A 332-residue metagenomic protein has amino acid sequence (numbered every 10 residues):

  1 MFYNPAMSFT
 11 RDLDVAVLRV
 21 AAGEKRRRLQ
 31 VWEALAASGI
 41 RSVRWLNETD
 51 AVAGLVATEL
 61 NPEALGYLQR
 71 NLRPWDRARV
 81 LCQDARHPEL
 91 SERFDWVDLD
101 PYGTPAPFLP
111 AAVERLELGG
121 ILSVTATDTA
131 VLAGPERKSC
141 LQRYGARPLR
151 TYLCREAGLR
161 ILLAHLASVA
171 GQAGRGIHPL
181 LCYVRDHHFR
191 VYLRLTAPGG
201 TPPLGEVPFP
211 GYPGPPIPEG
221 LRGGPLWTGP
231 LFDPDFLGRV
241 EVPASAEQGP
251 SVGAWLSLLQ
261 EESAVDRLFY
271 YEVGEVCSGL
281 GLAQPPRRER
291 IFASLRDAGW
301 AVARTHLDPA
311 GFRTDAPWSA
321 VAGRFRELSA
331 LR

Functional and structural regions predicted by a protein language model:
M1-R332: SAM-dependent transferase fold signal centered on methyltransferase-like domains, encompassing both Class I
